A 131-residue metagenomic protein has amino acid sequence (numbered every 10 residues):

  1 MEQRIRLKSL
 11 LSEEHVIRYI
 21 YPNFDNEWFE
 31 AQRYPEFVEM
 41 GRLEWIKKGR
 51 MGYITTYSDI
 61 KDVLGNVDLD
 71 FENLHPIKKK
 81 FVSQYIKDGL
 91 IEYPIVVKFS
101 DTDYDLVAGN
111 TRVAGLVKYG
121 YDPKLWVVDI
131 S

Functional and structural regions predicted by a protein language model:
M1-P76: An acidic, glycine-rich, mixed-charge low-complexity segment common to nucleic-acid enzymes
V16, I20, I91-S131: A short, basic-hydrophobic beta/loop patch
K48-V107, V117: Short alpha-helix boundary/capping and kink motifs at helix termini
